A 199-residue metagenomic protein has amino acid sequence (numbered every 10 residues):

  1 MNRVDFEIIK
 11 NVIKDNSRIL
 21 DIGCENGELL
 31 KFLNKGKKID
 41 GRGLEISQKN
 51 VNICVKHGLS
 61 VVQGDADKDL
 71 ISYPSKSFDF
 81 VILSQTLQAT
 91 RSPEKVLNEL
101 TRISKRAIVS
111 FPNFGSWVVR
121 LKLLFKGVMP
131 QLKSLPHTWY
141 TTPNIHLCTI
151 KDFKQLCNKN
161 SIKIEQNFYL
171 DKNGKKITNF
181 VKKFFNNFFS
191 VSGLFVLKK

Functional and structural regions predicted by a protein language model:
M1-N16: Conserved alpha-helix/loop element of class I SAM-dependent methyltransferases that forms part of the SAM/SAH-binding
D15, K76-S77, I103: Alpha-helix C-terminal capping/helix-to-coil transition sites in glycosyltransferase folds
G23-E25: Class I SAM-dependent methyltransferase "Motif I" SAM/SAH-binding loop
E28, F32-D69: Class I SAM-dependent methyltransferase SAM/SAH-binding core
D69-S75: Short conserved loop adjoining the S-adenosyl-L-methionine
F80-R91: A short SAM/SAH-binding and catalytic strip from SAM-dependent methyltransferases
E94-E99, R106-K198: S-adenosyl-L-methionine-dependent methyltransferase catalytic module, highlighting the catalytic core
